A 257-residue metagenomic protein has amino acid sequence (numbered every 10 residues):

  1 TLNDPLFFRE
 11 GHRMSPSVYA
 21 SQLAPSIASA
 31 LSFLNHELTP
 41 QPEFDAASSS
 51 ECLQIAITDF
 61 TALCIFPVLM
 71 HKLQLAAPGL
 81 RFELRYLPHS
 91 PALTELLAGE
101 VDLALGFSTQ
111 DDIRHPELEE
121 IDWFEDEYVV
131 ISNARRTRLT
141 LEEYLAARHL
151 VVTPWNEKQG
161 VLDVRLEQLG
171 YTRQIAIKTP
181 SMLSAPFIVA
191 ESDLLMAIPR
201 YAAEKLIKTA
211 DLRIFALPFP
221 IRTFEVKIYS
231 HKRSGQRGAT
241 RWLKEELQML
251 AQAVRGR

Functional and structural regions predicted by a protein language model:
T1-L2, L23-A46: Alpha-helical linker/hinge and terminal dimerization helices associated with HTH transcriptional regulators
T1-P16: A short LG(V/I)-centered, amphipathic sequence patch enriched for acidic residue(s) preceding the LG motif
S49-D111, T179: Central regulatory/effector-binding core of bacterial HTH transcription factors
I65, L139, A202, R213-R257: A late-sequence structural motif
P88-V101, F107, W155-R213: Hydrophobic hinge/microswitch elements
F107, R138-L141, A147-L169, Q236-T240 (+2 more regions): Secondary-structure junction motif
H115-L150, P154, H231: Flexible hinge/capping segments at coil-to-helix
E117-Y128, M196, R200-A203, K208-T223: Short beta-strand->loop
